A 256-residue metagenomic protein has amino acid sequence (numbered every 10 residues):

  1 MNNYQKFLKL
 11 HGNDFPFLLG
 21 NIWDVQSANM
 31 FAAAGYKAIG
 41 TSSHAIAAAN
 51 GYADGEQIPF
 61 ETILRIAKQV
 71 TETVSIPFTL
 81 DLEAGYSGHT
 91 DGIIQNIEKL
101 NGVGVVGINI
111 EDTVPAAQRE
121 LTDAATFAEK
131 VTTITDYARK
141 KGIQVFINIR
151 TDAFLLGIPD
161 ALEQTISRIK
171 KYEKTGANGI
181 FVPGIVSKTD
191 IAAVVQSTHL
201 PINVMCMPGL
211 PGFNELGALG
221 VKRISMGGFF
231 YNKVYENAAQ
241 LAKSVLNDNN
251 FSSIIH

Functional and structural regions predicted by a protein language model:
M1-G12, L246-H256: N-terminal charge/polar-biased segments
N2-L80, Y86-M226, K233, A238-Q240: Alpha/beta enzyme core
M226-H256: Conserved alpha/beta catalytic core and glycan-binding cleft of carbohydrate-active enzymes
